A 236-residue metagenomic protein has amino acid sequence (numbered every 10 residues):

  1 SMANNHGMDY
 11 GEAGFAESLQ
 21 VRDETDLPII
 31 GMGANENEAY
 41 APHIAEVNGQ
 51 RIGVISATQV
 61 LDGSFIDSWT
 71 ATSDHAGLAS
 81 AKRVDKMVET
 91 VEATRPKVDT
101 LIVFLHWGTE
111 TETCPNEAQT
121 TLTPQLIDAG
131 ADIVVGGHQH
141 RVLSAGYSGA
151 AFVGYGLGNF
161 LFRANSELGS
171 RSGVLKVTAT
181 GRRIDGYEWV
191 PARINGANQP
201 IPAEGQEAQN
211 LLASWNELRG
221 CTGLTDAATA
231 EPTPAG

Functional and structural regions predicted by a protein language model:
S1-G236: Acidic, metal/ion-coordinating pockets
